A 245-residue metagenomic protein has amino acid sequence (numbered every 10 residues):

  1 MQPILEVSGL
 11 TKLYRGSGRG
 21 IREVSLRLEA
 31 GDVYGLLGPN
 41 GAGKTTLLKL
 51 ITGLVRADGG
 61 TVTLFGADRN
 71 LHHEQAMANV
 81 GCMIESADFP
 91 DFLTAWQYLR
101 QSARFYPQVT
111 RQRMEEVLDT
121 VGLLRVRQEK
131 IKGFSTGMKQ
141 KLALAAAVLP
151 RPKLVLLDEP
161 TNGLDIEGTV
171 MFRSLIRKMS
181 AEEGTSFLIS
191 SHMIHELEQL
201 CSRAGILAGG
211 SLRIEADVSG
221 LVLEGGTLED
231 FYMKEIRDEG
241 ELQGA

Functional and structural regions predicted by a protein language model:
M1-V7, T11-E23, H72-H73: A short, flexible loop at the N-terminus of ABC-type nucleotide-binding domains that lies
T52: Helix-to-loop junction immediately C-terminal to a conserved catalytic motif
G60-L71, Q75-A76, A216: Conserved ABC transporter NBD signature motif
R100, R111-V126: Conserved ABC ATPase "signature" region
V155-E159: Catalytic Walker B motif of ABC-type/P-loop ATPase nucleotide-binding domains
V170-E183: Helical segment within the ABC ATPase nucleotide-binding domain
